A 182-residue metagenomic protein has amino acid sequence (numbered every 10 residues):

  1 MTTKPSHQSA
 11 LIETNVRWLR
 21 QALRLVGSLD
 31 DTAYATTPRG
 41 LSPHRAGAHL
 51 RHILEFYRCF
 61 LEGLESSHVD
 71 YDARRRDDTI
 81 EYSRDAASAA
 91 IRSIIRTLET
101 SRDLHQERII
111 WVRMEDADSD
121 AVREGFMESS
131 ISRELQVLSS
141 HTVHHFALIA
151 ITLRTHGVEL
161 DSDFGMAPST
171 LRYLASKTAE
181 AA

Functional and structural regions predicted by a protein language model:
M1-L23: Extreme N-terminal tail/first-helix region
S6-L11, Y34-E55, A73-A89, E124-H141 (+1 more regions): Alpha-helical scaffold segments that form or flank carboxylate-/histidine-based iron centers
W18-S28, F56, A90, H145-L148: Amphipathic, well-ordered alpha-helical segments in soluble domains
F56-G63: A short, structured beta-strand/loop element
S67-R108: Helix-adjacent hinge/juxtasegments
D103-R123: Carboxylate-rich helix-loop segments that flank metal/cofactor sites and access channels in metalloenzymes
E134-L135, H141, H145-A179: Preference for long, well-ordered alpha-helical segments
